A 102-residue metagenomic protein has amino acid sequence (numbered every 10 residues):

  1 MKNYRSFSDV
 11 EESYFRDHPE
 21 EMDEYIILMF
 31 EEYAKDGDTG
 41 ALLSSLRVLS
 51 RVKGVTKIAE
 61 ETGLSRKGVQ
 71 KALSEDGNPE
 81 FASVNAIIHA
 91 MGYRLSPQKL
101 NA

Functional and structural regions predicted by a protein language model:
M1-S44: N-terminal flexible/basic segments that precede or flank functional cores
F15-R16, E31, R51, S74-G77: Alpha-solenoid HEAT/Armadillo repeat architecture
I27-L28, V69-K71, P79: Extended, folded domain segments that form the structural surfaces/walls around functional sites
V48-K71: Short alpha-helical DNA-recognition segment
V52, P97-A102: Short, charged recognition helix plus adjacent turn of helix-turn-helix-like nucleic-acid-binding domains
E80-Q98: DNA major-groove recognition helix of helix-turn-helix/homeodomain DNA-binding modules
